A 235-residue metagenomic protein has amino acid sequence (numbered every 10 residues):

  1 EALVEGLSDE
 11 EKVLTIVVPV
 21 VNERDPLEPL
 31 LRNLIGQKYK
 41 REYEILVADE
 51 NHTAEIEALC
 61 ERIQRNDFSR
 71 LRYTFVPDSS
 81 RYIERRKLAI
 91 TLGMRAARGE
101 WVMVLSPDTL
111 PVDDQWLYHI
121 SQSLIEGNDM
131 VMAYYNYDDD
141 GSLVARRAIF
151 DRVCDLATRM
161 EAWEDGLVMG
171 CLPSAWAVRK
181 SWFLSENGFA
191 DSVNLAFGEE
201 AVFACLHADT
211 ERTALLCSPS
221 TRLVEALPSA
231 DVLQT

Functional and structural regions predicted by a protein language model:
E1-N33: N-proximal low-complexity "stem/linker" segments adjacent to membrane-targeting elements
R32-S79: Acidic donor-binding segment of Leloir-type glycosyltransferases
E50, L105-D108, A190: Active-site acidic Asp-centered loop
A54, S106-Q122: Acidic donor-binding/catalytic loop of UDP-sugar-dependent glycosyltransferases, especially processive GT2
Q64-F68, R72-A89, R95, H119-E186 (+1 more regions): Long helical/loop segments within the catalytic core of UDP-sugar-dependent glycosyltransferases, especially the large
D78, G93, G99, P107-T109 (+1 more regions): Short acidic donor-binding/metal-coordinating loop in glycosyltransferase active sites
V102: Short aromatic/hydrophobic "clamp" motif used to bind/position activated sugar donors
M130-M132, N136-C154, L184, G188-T235: Catalytic donor/gating beta->alpha subdomain of glycosyltransferases that bind UDP-sugars
